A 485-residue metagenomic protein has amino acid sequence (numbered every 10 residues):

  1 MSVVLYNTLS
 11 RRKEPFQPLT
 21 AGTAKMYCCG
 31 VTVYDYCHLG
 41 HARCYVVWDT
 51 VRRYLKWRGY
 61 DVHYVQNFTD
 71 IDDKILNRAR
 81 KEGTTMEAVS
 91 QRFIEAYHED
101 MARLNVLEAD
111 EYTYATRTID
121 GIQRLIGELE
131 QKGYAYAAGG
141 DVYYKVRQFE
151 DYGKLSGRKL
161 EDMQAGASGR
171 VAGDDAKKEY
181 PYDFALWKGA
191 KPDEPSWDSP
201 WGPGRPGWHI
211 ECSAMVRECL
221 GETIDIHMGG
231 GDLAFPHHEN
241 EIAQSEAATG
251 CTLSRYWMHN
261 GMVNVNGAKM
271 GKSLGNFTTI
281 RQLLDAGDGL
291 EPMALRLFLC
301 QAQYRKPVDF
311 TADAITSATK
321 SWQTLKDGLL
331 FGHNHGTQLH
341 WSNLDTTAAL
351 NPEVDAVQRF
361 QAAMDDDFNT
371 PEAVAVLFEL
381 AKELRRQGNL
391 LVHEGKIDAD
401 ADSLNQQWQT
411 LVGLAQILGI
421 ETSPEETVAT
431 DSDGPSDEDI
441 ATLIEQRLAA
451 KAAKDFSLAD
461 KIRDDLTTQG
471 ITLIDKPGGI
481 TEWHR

Functional and structural regions predicted by a protein language model:
M1-Y34, Y45-D49, H63, E99 (+1 more regions): Alpha-helical recognition segments enriched in aromatics with Gly/Pro capping that present substrate-recognition
S10-P15, L19-L107, I474, G478-W483: N-terminal, positively charged nucleic-acid-binding surface of large information/translation enzymes
Y60, Y134, I471: Short phosphate-binding/catalytic loops that engage adenosine nucleotides
F68-D73, I94-Y97, L107-I122, G140-F149: Short, glycine/charge-rich beta-strand/loop segments that flank catalytic centers and engage negatively charged groups
A79-M86, D110-T116, G230-G231: The substrate-binding groove and active-site-proximal loops of carbohydrate-active enzymes, especially glycoside
F277-R485: Structural preference for alpha-helix termini/caps and helix-kink/transition segments
